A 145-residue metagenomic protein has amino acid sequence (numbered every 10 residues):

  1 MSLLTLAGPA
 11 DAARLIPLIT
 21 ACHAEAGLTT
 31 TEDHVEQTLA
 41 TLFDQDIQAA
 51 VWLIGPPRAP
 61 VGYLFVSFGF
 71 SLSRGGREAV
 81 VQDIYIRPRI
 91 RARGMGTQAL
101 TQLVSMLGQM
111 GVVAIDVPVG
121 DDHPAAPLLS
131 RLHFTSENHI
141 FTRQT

Functional and structural regions predicted by a protein language model:
S2-L3: Extreme N-terminal starter segment of soluble prokaryotic enzymes
L6-P9, A13, P17-G76, Q82 (+3 more regions): Acetyl-CoA-dependent GNAT
G69, R87, G120: Residue-level recognition of the GNAT/N-acetyltransferase active site
I90, G94-Q102: Conserved acetyl-CoA pyrophosphate-binding loop and the N-cap/start of the following alpha-helix in GNAT-like
T97, G120-H139: Conserved active-site alpha-helix within GNAT-family acetyltransferase domains
L107-G120: Conserved GNAT acetyl-CoA-binding A-motif
